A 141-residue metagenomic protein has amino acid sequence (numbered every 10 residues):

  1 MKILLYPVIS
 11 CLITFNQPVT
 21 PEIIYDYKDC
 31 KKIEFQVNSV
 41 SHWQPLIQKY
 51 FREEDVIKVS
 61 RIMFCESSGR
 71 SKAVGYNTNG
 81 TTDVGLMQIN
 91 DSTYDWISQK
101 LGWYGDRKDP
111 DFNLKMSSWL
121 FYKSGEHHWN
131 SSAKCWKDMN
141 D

Functional and structural regions predicted by a protein language model:
I3-G69: Export/targeting segments at the very N-terminus of extracytoplasmic proteins
V19, Y25, E34-F35, I57 (+3 more regions): Catalytic cores of secreted/periplasmic lytic hydrolases that degrade extracellular macromolecules
C30-F35, P45-Y50, Y76-N77, K100-P110: Second-shell loop/turn segments in exported
R52, F64-S68, D91-Y94, S118-W129: Sec-exported extracytoplasmic/periplasmic mature domains
D55-R61, S71-T78, K108, E126-D138: Surface-exposed patches in mature extracellular/periplasmic domains of secreted proteins
N79-K100: Substrate-binding/active-site groove segments that recognize and process beta-1,4-linked N-acetyl-hexosamine
